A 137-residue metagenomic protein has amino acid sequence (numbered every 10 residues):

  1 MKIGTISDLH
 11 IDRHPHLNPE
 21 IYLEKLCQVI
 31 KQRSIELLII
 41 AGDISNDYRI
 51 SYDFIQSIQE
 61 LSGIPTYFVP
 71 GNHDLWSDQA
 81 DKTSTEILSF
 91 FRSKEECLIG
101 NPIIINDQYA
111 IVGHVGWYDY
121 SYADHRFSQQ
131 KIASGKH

Functional and structural regions predicted by a protein language model:
M1-G4, I103-G113: Beta-strand-turn-beta hairpins that frame and shape the catalytic cleft of phosphate-ester-processing enzymes
M1-P65, L75-K82: N-terminal active-site segment of His-dependent metallophosphoesterases
L26-K31, Q56-S57, K94-Q108: Short amphipathic alpha-helices and their capping/turn segments at secondary-structure boundaries
L37, P65-Y67, C97, A110: Proline-centered loop/turn at the N-terminus of a beta-strand
G42-I44, P70-N72, V115: A cross-domain feature marking catalytic cores of carbohydrate-active enzymes and several ubiquitous metabolic/repair
Y67-D74, P102-I103: A short, structured active-site edge motif that brings together acidic residues
D78-G100: Glycine/small-residue-rich loop that forms an oxyanion/phosphate-binding "nest" at active or ligand-binding sites
V112-H137: Active-site-proximal loop/helix segment associated with metal-binding centers of metalloenzymes
